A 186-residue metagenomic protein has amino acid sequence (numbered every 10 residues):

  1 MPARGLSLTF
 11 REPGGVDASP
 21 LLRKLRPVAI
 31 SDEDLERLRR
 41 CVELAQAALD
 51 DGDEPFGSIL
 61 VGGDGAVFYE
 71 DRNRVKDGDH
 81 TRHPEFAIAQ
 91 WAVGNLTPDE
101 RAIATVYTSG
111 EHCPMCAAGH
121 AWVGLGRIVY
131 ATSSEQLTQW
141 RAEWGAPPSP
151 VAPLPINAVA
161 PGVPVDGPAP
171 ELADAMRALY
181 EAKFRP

Functional and structural regions predicted by a protein language model:
P2-A47, H112, A121-P186: Zinc-dependent deaminase
C41, G57, I88: Conserved hydrophobic/aromatic pocket- or pore-lining residues that grip, position, or stack substrates in active sites
D51-P55: Short, flexible loop/turn motifs enriched in small residues
F56-G62: Short beta-strand scaffold segments in enzyme catalytic cores
G62, D79-E85, P168: A structural motif shared across PLP-dependent enzymes of the aminotransferase-like
F68-V75: Short beta->alpha transition motifs characteristic of CBS
T81-C116, W122: Short HxH-centered metal-ligating active-site micro-motif
